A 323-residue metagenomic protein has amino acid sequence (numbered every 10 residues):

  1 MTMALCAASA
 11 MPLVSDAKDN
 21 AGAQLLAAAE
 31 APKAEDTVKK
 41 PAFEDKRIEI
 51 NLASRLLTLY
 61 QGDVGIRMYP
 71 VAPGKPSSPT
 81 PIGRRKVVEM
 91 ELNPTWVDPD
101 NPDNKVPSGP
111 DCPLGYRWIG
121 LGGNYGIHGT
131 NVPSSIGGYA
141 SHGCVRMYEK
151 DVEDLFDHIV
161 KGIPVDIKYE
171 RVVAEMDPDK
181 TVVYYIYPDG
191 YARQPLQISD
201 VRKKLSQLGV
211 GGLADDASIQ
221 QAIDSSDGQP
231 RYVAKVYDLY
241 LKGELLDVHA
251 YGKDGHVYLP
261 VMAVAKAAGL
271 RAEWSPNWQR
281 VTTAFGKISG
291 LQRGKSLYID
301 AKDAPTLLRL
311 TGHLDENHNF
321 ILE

Functional and structural regions predicted by a protein language model:
M1-S15: Sec-dependent N-terminal signal peptides of Gram-positive bacterial secreted proteins and lipoproteins
M11, K18, D216-E323: Primary recognition of N-terminal secretory signal peptides and signal-anchoring hydrophobic helices
K18-E89, P94, V182-R193, S206-P230 (+2 more regions): Cell wall/extracellular polymer interaction/catalysis modules
D19-Q24, K39, F43, D100-R231: Exported/periplasmic cell-wall-interacting domains
F43-D45, L52-R55, I66-M68, I82-R84 (+9 more regions): Extracytoplasmic
R47, N51, S78-P81, P113 (+6 more regions): Soluble non-cytosolic domains of exported or imported proteins
R55, K150-V160, M262-K266, K302 (+1 more regions): Solvent-exposed, polar/charged alpha-helical surfaces in well-ordered, non-transmembrane soluble domains, broadly
E91, W96-N101, N317: N-terminal "first-domain core" detector
